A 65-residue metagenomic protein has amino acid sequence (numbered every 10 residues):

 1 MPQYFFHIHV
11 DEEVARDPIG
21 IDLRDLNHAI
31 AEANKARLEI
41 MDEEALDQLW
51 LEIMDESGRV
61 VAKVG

Functional and structural regions predicted by a protein language model:
M1, R24-H28, D55-G58: A short, structured loop/turn motif at beta-sheet edges
M1-D17: Short aromatic-glycine-(Arg/Gly/Cys) micro-motifs in beta-strand/loop hairpins
P2, I21, K63: Extended, well-structured beta-strand/loop surface patches that form recognition or cofactor-anchoring regions within
F6, A29, L51-I53: Generic recognition of well-ordered secondary-structure surfaces with a strong bias for beta-strand segments
A15-L26: A short, exposed loop/beta-hairpin motif centered on an aromatic-Gly-Thr core
R16, A31, V61-K63: Short acidic, gly/pro-rich beta-turn/loop elements at beta-sheet edges and active-site/ligand-binding grooves
D25-D42: A short, charged, amphipathic alpha-helix used as a generic interaction element across diverse proteins
E39-G65: Short, mixed-charge low-complexity intrinsically disordered segments
